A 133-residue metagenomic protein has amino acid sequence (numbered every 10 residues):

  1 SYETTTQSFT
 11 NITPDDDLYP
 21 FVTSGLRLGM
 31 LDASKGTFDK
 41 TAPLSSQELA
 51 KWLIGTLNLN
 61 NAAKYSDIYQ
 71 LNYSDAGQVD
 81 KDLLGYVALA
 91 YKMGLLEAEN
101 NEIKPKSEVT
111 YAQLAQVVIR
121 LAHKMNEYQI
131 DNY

Functional and structural regions predicted by a protein language model:
S1-Y19, R27-Q47, G55-L83, L96-V109 (+1 more regions): Feature responds to low-complexity, polar/acidic, surface-exposed segments characteristic of secreted/exported proteins
L26-R27, Y91: Alpha-helix C-terminal capping/helix-coil junction sites
G85-M93: Short glycine/proline-rich, acidic loop/turn segments that cap or connect secondary-structure elements
